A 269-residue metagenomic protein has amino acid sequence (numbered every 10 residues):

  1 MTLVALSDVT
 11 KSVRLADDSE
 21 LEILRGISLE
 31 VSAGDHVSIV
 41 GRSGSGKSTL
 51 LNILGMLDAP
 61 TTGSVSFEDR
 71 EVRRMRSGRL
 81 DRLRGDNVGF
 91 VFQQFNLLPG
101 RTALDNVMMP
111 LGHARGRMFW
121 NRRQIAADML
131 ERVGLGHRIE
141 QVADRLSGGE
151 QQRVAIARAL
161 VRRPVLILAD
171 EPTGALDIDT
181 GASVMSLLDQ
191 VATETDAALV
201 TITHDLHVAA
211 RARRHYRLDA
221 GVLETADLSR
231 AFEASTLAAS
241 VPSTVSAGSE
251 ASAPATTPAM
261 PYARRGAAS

Functional and structural regions predicted by a protein language model:
L3-V4, V9-L218: ABC family nucleotide-binding domain
V222-V245, A255-S269: Conserved beta-strand-loop-alpha-helix hinge in the C-terminal portion of ABC ATPase nucleotide-binding domains
